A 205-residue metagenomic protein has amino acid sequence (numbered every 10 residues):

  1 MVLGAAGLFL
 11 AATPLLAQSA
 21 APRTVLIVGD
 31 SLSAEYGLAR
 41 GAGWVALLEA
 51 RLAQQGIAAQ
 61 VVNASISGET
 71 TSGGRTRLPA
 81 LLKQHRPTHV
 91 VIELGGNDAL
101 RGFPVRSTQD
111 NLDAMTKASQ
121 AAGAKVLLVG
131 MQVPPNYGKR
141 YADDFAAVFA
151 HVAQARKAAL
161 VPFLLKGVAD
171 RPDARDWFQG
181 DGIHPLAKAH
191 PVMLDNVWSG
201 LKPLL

Functional and structural regions predicted by a protein language model:
M1-L3: N-terminal export leaders
A5-A21: N-terminal twin-arginine translocation
Q18-S67, R77-R86: Serine-esterase "nucleophile elbow" of acetyl-processing enzymes
S19, S31-S33, S65-S67, S72 (+3 more regions): Generic serine detector
G37, V62-T71, L100-F103, G182: Acidic/histidine-rich helix-loop elements that form or flank divalent-metal/phosphate-binding sites at the catalytic
A42-G43, T70-T71, P162-F163: A short linear-motif detector with a strong N-terminal bias
L47, I57-A58, R75-L205: Alpha-helical cap/lid subdomain in secreted, periplasmic, or secretory-pathway luminal O-acyl-processing enzymes
